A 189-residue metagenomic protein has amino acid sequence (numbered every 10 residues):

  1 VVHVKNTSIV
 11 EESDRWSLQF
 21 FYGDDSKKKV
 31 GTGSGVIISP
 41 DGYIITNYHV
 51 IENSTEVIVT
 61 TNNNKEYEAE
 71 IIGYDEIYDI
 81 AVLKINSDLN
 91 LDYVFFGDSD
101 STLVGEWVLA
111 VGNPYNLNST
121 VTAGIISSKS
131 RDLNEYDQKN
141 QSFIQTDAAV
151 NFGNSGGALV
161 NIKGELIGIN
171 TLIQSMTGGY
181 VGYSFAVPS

Functional and structural regions predicted by a protein language model:
V1-S189: Serine-dependent protease modules
